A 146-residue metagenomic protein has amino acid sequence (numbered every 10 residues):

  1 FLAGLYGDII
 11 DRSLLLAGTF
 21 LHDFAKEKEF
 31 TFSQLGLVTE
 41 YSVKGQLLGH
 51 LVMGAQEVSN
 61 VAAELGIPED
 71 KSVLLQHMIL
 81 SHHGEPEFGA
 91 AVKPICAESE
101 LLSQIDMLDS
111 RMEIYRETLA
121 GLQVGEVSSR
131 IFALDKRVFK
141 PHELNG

Functional and structural regions predicted by a protein language model:
L2-L122: Divalent metal-dependent catalytic cores for phosphoryl transfer on phosphate-bearing substrates
S13, S103, G125-F132, R137 (+1 more regions): N-terminal intrinsically disordered, cationic/polar leader segments that include organellar targeting peptides
D109, F139-K140: Amphipathic, Lys/Arg-enriched alpha-helical patches that create a basic surface for binding polyanionic ligands
